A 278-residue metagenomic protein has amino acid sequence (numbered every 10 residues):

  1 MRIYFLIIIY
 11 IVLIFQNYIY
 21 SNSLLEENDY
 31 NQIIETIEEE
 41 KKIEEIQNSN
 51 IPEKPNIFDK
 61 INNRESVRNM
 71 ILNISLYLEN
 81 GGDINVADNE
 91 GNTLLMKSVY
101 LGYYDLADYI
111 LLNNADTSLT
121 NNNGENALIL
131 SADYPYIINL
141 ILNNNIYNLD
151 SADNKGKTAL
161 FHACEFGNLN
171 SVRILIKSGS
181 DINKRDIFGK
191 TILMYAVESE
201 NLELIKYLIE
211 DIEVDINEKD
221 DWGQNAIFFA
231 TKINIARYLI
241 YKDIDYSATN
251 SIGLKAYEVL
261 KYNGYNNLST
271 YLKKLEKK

Functional and structural regions predicted by a protein language model:
M1-L25: Classical Sec-dependent N-terminal signal peptides that target proteins to the secretory pathway
N22-N80, N89-N92, Y100, E125: Intrinsically disordered, low-complexity regulatory segments in ankyrin-centric signaling systems
K60-N69, K97-Y103, L130-P135, H162-N168 (+3 more regions): Ankyrin repeat A-helix N-terminal signature
V67-L78, Y103-L111, Y134-N143, N168-I176 (+3 more regions): Ankyrin repeat structural motif
Y246-K277: Leucine-rich solenoid repeat scaffolds
